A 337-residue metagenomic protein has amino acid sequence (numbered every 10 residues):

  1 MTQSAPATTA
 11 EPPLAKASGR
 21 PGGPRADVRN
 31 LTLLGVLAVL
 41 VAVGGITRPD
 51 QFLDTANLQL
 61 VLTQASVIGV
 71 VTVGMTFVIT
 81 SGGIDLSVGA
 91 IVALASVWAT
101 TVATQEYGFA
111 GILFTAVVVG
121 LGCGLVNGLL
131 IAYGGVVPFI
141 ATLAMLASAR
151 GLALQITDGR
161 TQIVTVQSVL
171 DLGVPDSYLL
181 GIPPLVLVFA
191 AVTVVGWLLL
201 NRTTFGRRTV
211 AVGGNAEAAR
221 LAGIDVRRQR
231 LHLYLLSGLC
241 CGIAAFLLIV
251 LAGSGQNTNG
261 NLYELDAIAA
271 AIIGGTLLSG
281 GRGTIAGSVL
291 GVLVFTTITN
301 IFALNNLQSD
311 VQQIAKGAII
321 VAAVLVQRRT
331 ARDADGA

Functional and structural regions predicted by a protein language model:
M1-A42, L221-R228, I298-A337: Cytosolic-side transmembrane-helix boundaries in multi-pass membrane proteins
G22-R25, S81-I84, T104, L121-V164 (+5 more regions): Short loop segments and helix-boundary regions at transmembrane helix junctions of multi-pass inner-membrane proteins
N30-G35, V61, G69, A90-L94 (+7 more regions): Hydrophobic alpha-helical transmembrane segments
L33-G45, M75, R150-G151, V188-W197 (+4 more regions): Hydrophobic core segments of alpha-helical transmembrane domains in multi-pass membrane transport and ion-translocation
A38-T47, Q51-Q105, L129-V136, A271 (+3 more regions): Single transmembrane alpha-helix segments in multi-pass membrane proteins
G108-V117, G122-N127, I131, Y178-G255: Helix-loop-helix "hairpin" substructures at the membrane interface of multi-pass membrane proteins
P138-R202, Q229-H232, L251-G260, V311 (+1 more regions): Transmembrane helix-bundle core of multi-pass membrane transporters and related energy-transducing complexes
C241, L251-G317: Transmembrane alpha-helical segments in multi-pass inner-membrane proteins
